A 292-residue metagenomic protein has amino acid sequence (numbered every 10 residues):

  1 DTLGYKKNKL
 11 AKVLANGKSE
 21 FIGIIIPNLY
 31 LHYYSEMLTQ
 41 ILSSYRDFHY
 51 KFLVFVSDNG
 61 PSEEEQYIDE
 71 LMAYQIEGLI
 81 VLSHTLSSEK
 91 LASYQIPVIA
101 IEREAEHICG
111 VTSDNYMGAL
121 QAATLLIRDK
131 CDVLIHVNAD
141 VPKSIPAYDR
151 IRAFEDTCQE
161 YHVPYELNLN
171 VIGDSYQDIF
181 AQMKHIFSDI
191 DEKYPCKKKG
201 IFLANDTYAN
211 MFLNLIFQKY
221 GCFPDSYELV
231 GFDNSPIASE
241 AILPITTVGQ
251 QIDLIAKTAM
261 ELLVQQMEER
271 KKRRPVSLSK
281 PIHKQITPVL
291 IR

Functional and structural regions predicted by a protein language model:
D1-S19: N-terminal helix-turn-helix DNA-binding module of bacterial transcription factors
G17-T124, E192: Alpha-helical recognition/docking segments in bacterial nutrient-uptake and carbohydrate-utilization systems
Y33-D47, G118-Q121, P146-Y165, M211-L215 (+1 more regions): Short, solvent-exposed amphipathic alpha-helices that sit in or adjacent to ligand/effector-binding or catalytic
Y45-V56, E155-F180: Short beta-strand elements in bilobed, periplasmic/extracellular small-molecule ligand-binding domains
V111-H136, R152-D156, Q177-S188, A209 (+1 more regions): Hydrophobic alpha-helical segments within soluble ligand-binding/sensing domains
A122-L169, P275-R292: An alpha-beta-alpha
S188-G200, A204-R292: Flexible loop/turn connectors
